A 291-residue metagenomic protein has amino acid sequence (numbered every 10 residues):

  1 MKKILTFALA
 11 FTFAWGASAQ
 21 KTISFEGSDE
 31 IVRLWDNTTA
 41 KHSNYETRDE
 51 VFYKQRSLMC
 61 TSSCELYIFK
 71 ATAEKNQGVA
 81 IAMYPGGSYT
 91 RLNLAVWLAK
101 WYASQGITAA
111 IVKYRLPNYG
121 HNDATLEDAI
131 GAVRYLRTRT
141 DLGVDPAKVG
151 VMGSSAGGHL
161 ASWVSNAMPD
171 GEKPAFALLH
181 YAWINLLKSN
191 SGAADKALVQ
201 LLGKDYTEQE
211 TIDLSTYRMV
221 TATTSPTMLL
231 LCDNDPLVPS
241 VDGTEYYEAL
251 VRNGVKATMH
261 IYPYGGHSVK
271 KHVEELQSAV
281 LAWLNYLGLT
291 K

Functional and structural regions predicted by a protein language model:
K21-K75: N-terminal cap/lid segment of alpha/beta-hydrolase-fold proteins
Y53, A182-M219, S225: Mobile cap/lid helix-loop segments that gate and shape the active-site cleft of serine hydrolases
Q77-G86: Short beta-strand element of the alpha/beta-hydrolase
R91-L94, L98, A110-K148, K270-E275: Catalytic nucleophile-loop/oxyanion-hole region of alpha/beta-hydrolase and closely related hydrolase-like folds
G131-A193, T211: Primarily recognizes the serine-hydrolase "nucleophile elbow" in alpha/beta-hydrolase and SGNH/GDSL folds
T223, L229-L231, D235: Short beta-strand/loop motif that positions the catalytic acidic residue of the alpha/beta-hydrolase fold
P236-E245: Conserved alpha/beta-hydrolase "acid-adjacent" motif
T244-K291: C-terminal catalytic histidine-bearing segment of alpha/beta-hydrolase fold enzymes
